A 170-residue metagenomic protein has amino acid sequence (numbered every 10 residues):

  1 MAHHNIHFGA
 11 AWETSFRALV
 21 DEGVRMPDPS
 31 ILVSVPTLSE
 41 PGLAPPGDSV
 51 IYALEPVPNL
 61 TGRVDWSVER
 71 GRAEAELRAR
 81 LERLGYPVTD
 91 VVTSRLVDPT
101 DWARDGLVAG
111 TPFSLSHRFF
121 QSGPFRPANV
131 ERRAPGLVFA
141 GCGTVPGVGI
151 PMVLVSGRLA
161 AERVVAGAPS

Functional and structural regions predicted by a protein language model:
M1-H4, P87-V92, P169-S170: Acidic/polar loop patches that form or flank catalytic/metal-binding clefts of enzymes that bind anionic ligands
M1-P45: Mid-domain catalytic core of redox enzymes that form a hydrophobic substrate pocket/lid adjacent to a catalytic redox
T14, L19-D28, D65-D101: Flavin-binding catalytic cores
D28-L32, Y86-P146: A glycine-rich dinucleotide-binding beta-alpha-beta segment and adjacent secondary-structure elements that constitute
P41-D48, A128-R132: Short glycine/proline-enriched loop/turn "hinge" motifs that connect secondary-structure elements and lie
P56-V64: Amphipathic alpha-helix from the class-I
C142-A168: A conserved FAD-binding loop/helix module that cradles the flavin
